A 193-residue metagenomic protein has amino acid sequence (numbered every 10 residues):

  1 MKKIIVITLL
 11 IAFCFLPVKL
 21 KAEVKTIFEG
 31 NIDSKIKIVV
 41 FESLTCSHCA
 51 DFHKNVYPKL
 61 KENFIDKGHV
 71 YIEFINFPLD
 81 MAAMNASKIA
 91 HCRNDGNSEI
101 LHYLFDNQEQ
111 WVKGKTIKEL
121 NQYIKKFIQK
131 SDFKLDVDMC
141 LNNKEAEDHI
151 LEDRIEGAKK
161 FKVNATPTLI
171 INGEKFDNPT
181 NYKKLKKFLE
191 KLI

Functional and structural regions predicted by a protein language model:
K2-M84, Q129, N142, A146-F161 (+1 more regions): Extracytoplasmic thiol/disulfide redox context detector
P78-A165, I170-K183, K187-I193: Cysteine-centric redox/oxidoreductase cores and disulfide-bonded domains
